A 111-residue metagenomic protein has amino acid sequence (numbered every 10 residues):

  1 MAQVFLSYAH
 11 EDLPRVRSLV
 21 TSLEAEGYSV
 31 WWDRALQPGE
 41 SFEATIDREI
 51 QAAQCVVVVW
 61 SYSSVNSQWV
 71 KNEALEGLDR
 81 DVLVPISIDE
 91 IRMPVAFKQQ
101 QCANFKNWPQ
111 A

Functional and structural regions predicted by a protein language model:
M1-V58, S63, L78-V82, S87-I91: Conserved N-terminal substructure of TIR/SEFIR domains
V65-V70: Active-site-adjacent loop/helix micro-motif of nuclease/hydrolase catalytic cores
E73-G77: Short, charged, amphipathic alpha-helix that recurs within catalytic cores of restriction-modification and other
I91-Q99: Short loop/helix-cap segments at secondary-structure boundaries that form the rim of catalytic
Q99-K106: Active-site regions of enzymes building and remodeling cell-envelope glycoconjugates
N107-A111: C-terminal helix of von Willebrand factor
